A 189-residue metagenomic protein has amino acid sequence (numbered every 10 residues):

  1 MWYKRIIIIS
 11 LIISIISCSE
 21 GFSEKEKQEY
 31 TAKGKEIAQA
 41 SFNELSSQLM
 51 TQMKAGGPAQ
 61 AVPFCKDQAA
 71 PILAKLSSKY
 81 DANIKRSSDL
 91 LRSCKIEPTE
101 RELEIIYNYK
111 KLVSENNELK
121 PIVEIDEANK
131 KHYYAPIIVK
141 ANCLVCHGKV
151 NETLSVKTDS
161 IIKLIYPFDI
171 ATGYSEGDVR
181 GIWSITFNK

Functional and structural regions predicted by a protein language model:
W2-I9: Sec-dependent signal peptide recognition, specifically the positively charged N-region followed immediately by
I15-S17: C-terminal motif of bacterial Sec signal peptides marking the signal peptidase cleavage site
F22-K140, E152-K189: Extracytoplasmic c-type cytochrome modules immediately beyond a signal peptide or single-pass transmembrane anchor
L144-N151: Detector for the c-type heme attachment site
